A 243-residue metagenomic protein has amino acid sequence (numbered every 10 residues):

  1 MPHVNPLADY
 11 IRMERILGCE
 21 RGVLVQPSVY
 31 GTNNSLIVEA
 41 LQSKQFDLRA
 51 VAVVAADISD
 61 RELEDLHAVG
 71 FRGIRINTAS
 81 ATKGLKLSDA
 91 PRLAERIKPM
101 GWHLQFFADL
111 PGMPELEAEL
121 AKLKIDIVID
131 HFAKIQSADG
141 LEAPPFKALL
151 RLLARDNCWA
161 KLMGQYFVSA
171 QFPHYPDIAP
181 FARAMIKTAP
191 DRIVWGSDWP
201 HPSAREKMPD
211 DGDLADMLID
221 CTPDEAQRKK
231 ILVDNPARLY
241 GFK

Functional and structural regions predicted by a protein language model:
M1-K44: Alpha-helical scaffold segments that flank or form the walls of functional sites
H3-R21, P190-R192, E206-K243: Mid-to-C-terminal alpha-helical segments outside catalytic/metal-binding sites
E14, I37, L66, I74 (+7 more regions): Conserved, mostly hydrophobic/aromatic
V23-L24, R75, V128, K161: Structural recognition of the beta-strand scaffold that forms the well-ordered cores of secreted hydrolase catalytic
V29-P111, A118, K161-V168: Active-site gating/metal-coordination segments in enzymes
N34-R49, F181-A189, D210-I219: Short, electropositive alpha-helical surface patch
L87-W195: Catalytic pocket-lining loop regions of alpha/beta-barrel enzymes, especially the amidohydrolase/enolase/GH5 lineages
